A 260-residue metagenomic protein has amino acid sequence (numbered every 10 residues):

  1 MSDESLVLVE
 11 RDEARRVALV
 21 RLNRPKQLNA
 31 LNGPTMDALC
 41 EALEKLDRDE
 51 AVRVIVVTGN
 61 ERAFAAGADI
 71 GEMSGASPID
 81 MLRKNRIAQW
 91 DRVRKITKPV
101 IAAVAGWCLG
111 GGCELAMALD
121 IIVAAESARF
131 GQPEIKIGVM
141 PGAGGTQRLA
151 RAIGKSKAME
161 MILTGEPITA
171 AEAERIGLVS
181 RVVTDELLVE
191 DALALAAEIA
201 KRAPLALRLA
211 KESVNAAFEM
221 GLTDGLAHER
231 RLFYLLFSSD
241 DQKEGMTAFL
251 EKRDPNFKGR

Functional and structural regions predicted by a protein language model:
M1-N60: Conserved CoA-thioester-binding segment of acyl-CoA-metabolizing enzymes
L6, D37, E44, A51 (+4 more regions): Glycine- (often His-adjacent) and acidic-residue-rich active-site loop that binds/positions the CoA thioester
V9, R94-L207, Y234-S239, E244-T247 (+2 more regions): Crotonase-fold acyl-CoA enzyme core
V20, R24, L39, V57 (+5 more regions): Terminal peptide-recognition signature
K26, R62, G71, Q147 (+2 more regions): Glycine-centered loop/turn positions within well-structured domains that cap or flank conserved ligand/cofactor-binding
T35-A38, N85, L115, L188 (+1 more regions): Hydrophobic alpha-helical membrane-association signature
K211-M220: Short, charged, surface-exposed hinge/linker loops at domain edges that act as mobile lids or interdomain connectors
